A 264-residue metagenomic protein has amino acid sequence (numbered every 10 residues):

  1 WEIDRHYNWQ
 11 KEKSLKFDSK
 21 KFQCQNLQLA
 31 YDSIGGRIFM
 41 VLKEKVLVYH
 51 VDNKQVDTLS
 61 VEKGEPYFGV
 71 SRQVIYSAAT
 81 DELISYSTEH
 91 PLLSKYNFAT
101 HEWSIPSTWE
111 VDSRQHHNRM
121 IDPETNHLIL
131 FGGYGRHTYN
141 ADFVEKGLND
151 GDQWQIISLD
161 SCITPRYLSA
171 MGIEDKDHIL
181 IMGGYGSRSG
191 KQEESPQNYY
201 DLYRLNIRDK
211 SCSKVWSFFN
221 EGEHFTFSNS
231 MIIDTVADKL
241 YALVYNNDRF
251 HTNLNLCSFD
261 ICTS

Functional and structural regions predicted by a protein language model:
W1-L15, S33-K63, Y86-T100: Beta-propeller domains
E12-K20, D57-E65, E102-W109, Q155-D160 (+1 more regions): A short beta-strand motif characteristic of beta-propeller blades
D18-M40, G64-Y86, L93, T108-R136 (+6 more regions): Conserved short beta-strand element of beta-propeller blades
K45-L47, H90-L92, Y134-T138, G186-G190 (+1 more regions): Short glycine/acidic-enriched loop and turn motifs that connect beta-strands
L93-T100, A141-D152, E194-S211, T252-T263: Beta-propeller blade signature
T164-P165, S211-S230, C262-S264: Conserved blade-ending motifs and adjacent loop-strand segments that build the rim/top face of beta-propeller domains
G183, S187, K214-S217, F227 (+1 more regions): C-terminal amphipathic alpha-helical segment
